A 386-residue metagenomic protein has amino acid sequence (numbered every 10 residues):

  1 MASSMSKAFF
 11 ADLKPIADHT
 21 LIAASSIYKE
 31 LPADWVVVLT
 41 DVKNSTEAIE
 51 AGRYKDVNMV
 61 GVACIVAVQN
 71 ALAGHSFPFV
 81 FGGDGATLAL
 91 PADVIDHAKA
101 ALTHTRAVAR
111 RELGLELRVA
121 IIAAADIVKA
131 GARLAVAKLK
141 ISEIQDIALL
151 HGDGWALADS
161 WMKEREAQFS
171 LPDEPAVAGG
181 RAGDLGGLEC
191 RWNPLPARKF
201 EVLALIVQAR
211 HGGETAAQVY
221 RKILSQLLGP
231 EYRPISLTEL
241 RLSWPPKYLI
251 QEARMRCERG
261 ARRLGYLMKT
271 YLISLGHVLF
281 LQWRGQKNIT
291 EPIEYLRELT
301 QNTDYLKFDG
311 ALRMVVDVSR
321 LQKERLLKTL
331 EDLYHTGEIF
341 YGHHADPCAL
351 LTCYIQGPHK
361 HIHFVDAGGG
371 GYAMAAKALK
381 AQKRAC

Functional and structural regions predicted by a protein language model:
M1-C386: Regulatory and interdomain segments flanking nucleotide-handling catalytic cores in signaling/defense enzymes
